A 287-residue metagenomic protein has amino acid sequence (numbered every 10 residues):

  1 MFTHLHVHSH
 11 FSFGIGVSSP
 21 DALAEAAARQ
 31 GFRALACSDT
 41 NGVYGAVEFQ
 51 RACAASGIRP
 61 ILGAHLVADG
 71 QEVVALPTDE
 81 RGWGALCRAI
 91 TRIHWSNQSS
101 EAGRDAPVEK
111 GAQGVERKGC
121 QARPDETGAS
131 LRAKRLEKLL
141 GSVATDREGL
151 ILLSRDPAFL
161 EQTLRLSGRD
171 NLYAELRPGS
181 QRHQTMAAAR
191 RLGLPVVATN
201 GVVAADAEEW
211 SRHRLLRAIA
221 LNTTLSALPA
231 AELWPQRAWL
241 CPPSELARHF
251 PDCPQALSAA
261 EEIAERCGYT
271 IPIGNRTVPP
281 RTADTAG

Functional and structural regions predicted by a protein language model:
M1-G287: Phosphodiester-processing cores and adjacent nucleic acid-binding clamps
